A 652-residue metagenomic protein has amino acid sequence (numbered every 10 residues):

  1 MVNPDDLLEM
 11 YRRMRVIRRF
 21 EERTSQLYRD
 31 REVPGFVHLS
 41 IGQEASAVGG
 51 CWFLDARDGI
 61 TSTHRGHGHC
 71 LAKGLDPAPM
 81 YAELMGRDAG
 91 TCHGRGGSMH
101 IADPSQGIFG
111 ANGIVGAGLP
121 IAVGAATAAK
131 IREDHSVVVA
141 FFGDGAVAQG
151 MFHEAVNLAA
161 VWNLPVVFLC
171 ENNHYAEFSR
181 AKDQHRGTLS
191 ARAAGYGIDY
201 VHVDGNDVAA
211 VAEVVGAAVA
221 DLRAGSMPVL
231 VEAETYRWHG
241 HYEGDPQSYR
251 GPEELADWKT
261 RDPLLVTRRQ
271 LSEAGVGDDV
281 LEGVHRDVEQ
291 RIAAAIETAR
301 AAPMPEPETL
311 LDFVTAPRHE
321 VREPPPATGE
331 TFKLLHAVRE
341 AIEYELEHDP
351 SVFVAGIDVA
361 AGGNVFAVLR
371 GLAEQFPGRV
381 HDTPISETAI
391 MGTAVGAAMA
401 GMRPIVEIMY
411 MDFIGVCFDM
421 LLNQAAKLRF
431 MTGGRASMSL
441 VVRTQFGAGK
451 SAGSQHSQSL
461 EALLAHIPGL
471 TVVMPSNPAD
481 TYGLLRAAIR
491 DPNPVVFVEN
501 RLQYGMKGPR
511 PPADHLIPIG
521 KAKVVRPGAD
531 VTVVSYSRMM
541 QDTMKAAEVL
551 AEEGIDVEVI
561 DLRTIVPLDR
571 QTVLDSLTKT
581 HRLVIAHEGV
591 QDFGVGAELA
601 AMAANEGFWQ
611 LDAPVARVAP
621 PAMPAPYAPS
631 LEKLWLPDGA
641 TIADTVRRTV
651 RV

Functional and structural regions predicted by a protein language model:
M1-S46, W52-F53, A233, W238-H239 (+2 more regions): Conserved acidic/glycine
R19-Q26, D30-W162, R180-R186, S190 (+4 more regions): Cofactor-binding active-site loop characterized by glycine-rich and histidine/acidic residues
F20-E22, D88-D103, L189-S190, A360-Q375 (+2 more regions): Acidic-glycine-rich active-site phosphate/pyrophosphate-binding loop
S40, T61-H64, A102, G116 (+10 more regions): Short beta-strand segments
Q106-H174, V203-D221, A360-R435: Thiamine diphosphate
V167-A294, A301, G371, A436-V441 (+2 more regions): Thiamine diphosphate
K450-N493: Internal gly/pro-rich beta-alpha loop/helix module that stabilizes soluble enzyme cofactors or their anionic handles
